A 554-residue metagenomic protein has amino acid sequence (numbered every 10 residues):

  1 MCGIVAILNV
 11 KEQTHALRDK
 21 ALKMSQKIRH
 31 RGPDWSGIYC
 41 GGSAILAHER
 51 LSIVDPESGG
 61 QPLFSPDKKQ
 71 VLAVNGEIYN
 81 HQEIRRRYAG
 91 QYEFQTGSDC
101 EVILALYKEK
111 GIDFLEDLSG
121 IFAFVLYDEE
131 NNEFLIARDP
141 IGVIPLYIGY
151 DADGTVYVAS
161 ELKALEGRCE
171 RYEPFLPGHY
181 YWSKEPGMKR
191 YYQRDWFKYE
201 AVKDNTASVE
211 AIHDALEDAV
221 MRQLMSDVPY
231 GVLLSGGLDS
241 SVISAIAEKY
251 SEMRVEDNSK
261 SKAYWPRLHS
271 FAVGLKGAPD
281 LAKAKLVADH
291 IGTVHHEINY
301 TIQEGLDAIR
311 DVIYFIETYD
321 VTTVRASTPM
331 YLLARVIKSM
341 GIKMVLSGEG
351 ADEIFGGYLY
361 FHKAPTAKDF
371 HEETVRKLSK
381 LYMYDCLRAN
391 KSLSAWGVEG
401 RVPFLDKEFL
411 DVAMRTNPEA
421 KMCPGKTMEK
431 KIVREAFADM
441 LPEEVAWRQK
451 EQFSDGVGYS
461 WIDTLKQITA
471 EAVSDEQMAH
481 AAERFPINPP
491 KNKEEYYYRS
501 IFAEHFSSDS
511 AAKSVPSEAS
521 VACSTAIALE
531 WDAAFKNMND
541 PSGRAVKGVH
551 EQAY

Functional and structural regions predicted by a protein language model:
M1-I4, S339-L346, P365, F370-Y554: Adenosyl-5′-phosphate
M1-T318: Cysteine-centered catalytic environments shared across enzyme families
L17, T96-D99, L118, N205-I212 (+10 more regions): Hydrophobic (often cysteine-bearing) scaffold residues that line and stabilize catalytic clefts of nucleotide/cofactor
L104-A105, S241-A245, Y331-R335, G356 (+1 more regions): Short, hydrophobic alpha-helix immediately C-terminal to the catalytic nucleophile
V125, V321-Y331, V375-L378, S474-A479: Short, basic, helix/turn surface patches
V209, V273-A334, Y360-D369, K391-S392 (+2 more regions): ATP-dependent adenylate-handling ligase core
I342-D352, Y358: Short acidic/histidine-rich active-site segments
